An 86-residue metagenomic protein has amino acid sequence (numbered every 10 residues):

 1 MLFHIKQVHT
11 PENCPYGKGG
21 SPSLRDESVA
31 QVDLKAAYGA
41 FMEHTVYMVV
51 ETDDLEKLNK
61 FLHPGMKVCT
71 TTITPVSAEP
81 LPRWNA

Functional and structural regions predicted by a protein language model:
M1-A86: Conserved, structured core segments of small domains
